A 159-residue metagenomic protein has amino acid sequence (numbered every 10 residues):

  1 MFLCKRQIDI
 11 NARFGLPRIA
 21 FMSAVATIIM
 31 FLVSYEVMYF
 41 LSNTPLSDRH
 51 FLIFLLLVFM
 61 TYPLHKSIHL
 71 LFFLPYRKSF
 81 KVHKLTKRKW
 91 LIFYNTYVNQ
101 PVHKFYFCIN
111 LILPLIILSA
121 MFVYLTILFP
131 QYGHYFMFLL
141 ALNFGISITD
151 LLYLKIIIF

Functional and structural regions predicted by a protein language model:
M1-Y39, K89-F159: Metalloprotease/metallohydrolase-associated module, dominated by Zn2+-dependent proteases
E36-D48: Short, hydrophobic transmembrane alpha-helix segments
S42-N43, K81, P130: Membrane interface segments of multi-pass transport proteins and intramembrane proteases
L46-Y62: Short pre-active-site segment immediately N-terminal to the catalytic Zn-binding motif
T61-L74, P114: Active-site recognition of the HExxH zinc-binding catalytic motif
I68, F72-R77, M121, I157: Active-site-flanking alpha-helical
L71-P101: Membrane-helix boundary/interface segments in integral membrane proteins
